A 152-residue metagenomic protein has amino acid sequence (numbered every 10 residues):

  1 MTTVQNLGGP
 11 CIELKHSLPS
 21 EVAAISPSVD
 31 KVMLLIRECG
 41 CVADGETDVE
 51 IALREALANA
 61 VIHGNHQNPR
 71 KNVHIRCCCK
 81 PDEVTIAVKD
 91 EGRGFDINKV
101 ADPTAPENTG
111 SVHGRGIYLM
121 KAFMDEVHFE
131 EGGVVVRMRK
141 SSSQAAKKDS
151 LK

Functional and structural regions predicted by a protein language model:
M1-K15, V61-K152: Conserved beta-strand-loop-beta-strand hairpin that lines the nucleotide-binding pocket of ATP/GTP-utilizing enzymes
L14-P27: STAS-typified acidic loop motif
S26-D30, H128: Two-component histidine phosphotransfer core
P27, D48-I51, E83, A122: Alpha-helical macromolecular-interaction surfaces
D30-R54, T109-G110: Conserved short strand/loop->alpha-helix "switch" segment adjacent to the catalytic nucleotide/phosphoryl-transfer site
R54, A58, I62: Short alpha-helix lining the ATP-binding pocket of the histidine-kinase-like ATPase
